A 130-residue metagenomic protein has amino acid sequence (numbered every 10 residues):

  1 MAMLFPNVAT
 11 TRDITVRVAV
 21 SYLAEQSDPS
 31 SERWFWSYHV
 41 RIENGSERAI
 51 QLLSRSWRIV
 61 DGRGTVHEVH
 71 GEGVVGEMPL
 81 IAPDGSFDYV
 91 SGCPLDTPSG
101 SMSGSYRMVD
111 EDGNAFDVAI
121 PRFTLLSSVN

Functional and structural regions predicted by a protein language model:
A2-F35: Low-complexity, acidic Ser/Thr/Pro/Gly-rich terminal tails and inter-domain linkers that flank the onset of structured
P6, P94-N130: Terminal connector regions
I14, I50, H67, N114-V118: Short beta-strand segments
S27-D28, A49, D96-G100: Short glycine/serine/proline-enriched coil/turn segments at secondary-structure junctions
R33-Y38, M102-S103: Short, solvent-exposed loop/turn segments enriched in Ser/Thr/Gly
I42-S46: Asparagine-centered strand-capping/turn motif at beta-strand->loop junctions
R48-H67, M108: Short acidic, flexible loop segments centered on an aromatic residue
H67-S99: Intrinsically disordered, low-complexity Pro/Gly/Ser/Thr-rich segments with frequent PxxP/GP/PP motifs and embedded
